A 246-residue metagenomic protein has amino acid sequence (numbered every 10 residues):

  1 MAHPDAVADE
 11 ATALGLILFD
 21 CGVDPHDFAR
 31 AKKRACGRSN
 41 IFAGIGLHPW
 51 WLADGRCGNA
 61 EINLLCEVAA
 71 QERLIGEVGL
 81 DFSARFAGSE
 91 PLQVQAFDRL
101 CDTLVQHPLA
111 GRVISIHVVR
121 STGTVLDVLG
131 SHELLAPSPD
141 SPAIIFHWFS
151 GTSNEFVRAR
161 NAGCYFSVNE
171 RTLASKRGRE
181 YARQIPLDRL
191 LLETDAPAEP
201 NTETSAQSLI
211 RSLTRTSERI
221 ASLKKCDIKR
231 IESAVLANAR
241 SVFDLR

Functional and structural regions predicted by a protein language model:
M1-R246: Mid-domain alpha/beta scaffold segments of enzyme catalytic cores
